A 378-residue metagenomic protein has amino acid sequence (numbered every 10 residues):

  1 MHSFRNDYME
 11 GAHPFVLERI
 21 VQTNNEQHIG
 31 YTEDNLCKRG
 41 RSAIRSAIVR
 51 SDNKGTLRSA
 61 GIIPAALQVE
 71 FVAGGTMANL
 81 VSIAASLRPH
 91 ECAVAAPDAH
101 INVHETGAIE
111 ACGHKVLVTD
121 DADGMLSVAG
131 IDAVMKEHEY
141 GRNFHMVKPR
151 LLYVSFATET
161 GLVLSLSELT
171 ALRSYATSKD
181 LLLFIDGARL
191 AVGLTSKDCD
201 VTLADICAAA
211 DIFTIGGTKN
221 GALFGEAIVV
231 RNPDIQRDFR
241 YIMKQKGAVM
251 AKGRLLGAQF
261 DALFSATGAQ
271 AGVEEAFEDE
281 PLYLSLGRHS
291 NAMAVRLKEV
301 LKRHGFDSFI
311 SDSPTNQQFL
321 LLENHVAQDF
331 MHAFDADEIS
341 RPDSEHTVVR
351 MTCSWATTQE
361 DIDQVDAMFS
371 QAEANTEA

Functional and structural regions predicted by a protein language model:
S3-N6, V69-A73, A95-A96, V154 (+4 more regions): General beta-strand structural signal in soluble alpha/beta enzymes
H13-G74, P97-N102, A108: Conserved N-terminal alpha-helix of the aminotransferase class I/II PLP-enzyme fold
A85-V103, D132: Conserved PLP-anchoring active-site segment centered on the Schiff-base-forming lysine
R88-C92, V295, K302-A378: Conserved C-terminal alpha-helix-loop-beta "cap" of PLP-dependent enzymes that closes/shapes the active-site mouth
G113-A157, L164-A171: PLP-dependent aminotransferase-class I/II
K148, T158, V163, T202-H304 (+1 more regions): Active-site C-terminal subdomain of aminotransferase-like
L164-S196: Catalytic PLP-binding core of fold-type I/II PLP enzymes
